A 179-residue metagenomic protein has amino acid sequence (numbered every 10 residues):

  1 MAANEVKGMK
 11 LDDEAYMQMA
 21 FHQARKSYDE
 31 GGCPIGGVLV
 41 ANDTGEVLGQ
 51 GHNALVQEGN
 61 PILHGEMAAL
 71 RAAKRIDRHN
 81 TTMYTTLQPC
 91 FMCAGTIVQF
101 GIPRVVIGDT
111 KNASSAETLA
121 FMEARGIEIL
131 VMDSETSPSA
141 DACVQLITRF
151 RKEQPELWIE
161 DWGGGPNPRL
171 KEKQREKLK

Functional and structural regions predicted by a protein language model:
M1-L11, F21, C143-K179: Secretory/periplasmic and organellar redox-cofactor proteins
M17, I35-G36, E66, A94: Alpha-helical structural signal
Q18-H22, Q50: Short Pro/Gly-enriched beta-strand edge/turn motifs at strand-loop
Q23, S27: Short alpha-helical functional segments enriched in proximate histidine and acidic residues
Y28-G32: Short loop/turn motifs at secondary-structure junctions and domain boundaries
I35-G45: Short beta-strand scaffold segments in enzyme catalytic cores
G49-Q145: Zn2+-dependent cytidine deaminase-like catalytic core
